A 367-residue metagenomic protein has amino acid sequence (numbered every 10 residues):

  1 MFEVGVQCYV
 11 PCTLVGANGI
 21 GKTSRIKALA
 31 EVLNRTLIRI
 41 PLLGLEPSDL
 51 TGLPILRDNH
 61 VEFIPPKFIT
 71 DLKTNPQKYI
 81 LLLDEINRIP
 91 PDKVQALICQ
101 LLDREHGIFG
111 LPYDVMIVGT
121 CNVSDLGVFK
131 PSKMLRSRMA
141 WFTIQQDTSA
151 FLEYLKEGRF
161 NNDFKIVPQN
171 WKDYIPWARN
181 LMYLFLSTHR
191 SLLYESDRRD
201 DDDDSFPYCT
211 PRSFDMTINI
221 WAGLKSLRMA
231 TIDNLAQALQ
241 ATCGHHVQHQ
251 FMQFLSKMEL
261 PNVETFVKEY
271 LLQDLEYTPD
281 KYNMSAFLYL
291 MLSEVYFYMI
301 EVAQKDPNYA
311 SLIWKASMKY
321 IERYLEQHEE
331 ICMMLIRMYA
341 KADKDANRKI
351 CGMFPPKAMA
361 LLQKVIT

Functional and structural regions predicted by a protein language model:
M1-L181: AAA+ P-loop NTPase catalytic core and its hallmark functional loops
M1-S48, D58, Q250-T367: AAA+ P-loop NTPase catalytic core
F68-I69, L82-L83, L155, L235 (+4 more regions): Extended hydrophobic/Leu-rich segments
L97-I98, T217, I313, L362: A structural signal for short hydrophobic/aromatic patches embedded in well-ordered alpha helices
F160-M334: Alpha-helical lid/collar subdomain of P-loop NTPases
